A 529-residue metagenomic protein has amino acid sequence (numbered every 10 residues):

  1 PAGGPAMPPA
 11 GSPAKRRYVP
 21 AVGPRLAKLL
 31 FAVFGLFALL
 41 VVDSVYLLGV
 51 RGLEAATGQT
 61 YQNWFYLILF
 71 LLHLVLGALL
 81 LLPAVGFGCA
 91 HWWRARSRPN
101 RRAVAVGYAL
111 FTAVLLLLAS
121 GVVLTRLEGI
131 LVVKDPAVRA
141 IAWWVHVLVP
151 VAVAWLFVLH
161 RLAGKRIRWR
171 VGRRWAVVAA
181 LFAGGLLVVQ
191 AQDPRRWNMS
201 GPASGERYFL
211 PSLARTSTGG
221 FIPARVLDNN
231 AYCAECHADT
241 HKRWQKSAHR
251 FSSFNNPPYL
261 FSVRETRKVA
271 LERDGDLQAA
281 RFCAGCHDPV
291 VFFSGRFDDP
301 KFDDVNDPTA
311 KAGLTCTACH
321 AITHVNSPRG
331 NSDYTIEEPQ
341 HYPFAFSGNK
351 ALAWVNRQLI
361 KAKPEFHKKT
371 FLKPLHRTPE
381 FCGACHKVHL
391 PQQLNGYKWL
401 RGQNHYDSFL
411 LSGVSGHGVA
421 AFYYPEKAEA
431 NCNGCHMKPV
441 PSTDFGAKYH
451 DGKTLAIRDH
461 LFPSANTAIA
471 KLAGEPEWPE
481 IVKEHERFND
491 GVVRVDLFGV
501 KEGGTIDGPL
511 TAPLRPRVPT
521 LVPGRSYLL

Functional and structural regions predicted by a protein language model:
A2-P5: Compositionally biased, low-complexity flexible segments
M7-P202: Membrane-embedded alpha-helical bundles that constitute the cytochrome b-like, heme-associated redox core of multi-pass
F37, V41, V45-V50, G77 (+4 more regions): N-terminal cofactor/phosphate-binding cores enriched in small/glycine residues, especially glycine-rich loops such as
R51, F292, P391: Conserved helix-loop functional segments at active or binding sites
H73, H146, H160, C236-H237 (+4 more regions): Histidine-centered divalent metal-coordination motifs
L80-H91, R98-V132, P136-V145, L277-R281 (+1 more regions): Membrane-interface helix-loop-helix modules in multi-pass inner-membrane proteins
D135, I167-V178, A191-A224, T240-G275 (+2 more regions): Primarily the internal scaffold of c-type cytochrome electron-transfer domains, especially repeated/multiheme c-type
L227, A231, E235-A238, W244: Soluble catalytic regions of membrane-associated enzymes that act on cell-envelope and secretory-pathway components
